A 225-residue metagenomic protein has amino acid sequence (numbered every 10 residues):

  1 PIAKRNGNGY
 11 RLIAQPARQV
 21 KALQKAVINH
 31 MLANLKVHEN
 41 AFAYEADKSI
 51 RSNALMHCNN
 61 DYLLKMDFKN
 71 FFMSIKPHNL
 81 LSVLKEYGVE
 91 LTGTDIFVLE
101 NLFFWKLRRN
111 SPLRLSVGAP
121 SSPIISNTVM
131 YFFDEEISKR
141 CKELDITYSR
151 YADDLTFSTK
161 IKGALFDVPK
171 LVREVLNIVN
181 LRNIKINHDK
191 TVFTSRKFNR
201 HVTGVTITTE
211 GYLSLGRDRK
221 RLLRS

Functional and structural regions predicted by a protein language model:
I2-Q24, F42-A46, F103-S126: Short, conserved non-catalytic motifs in the polymerase core
K4-G7, K160, T209-E210: Short acidic-glycine loop/turn motifs at beta-strand connectors
V20-M66, N70: Active-site-proximal segment of RNA-dependent polymerases
K21-K25, H78, F97, R200: Non-catalytic, well-ordered alpha-helical scaffold segments
V27, S122, G204: A residue-level signal for conserved active-site and pocket-lining positions in enzyme catalytic cores
H57-A152, T156-S195, L215-R217: Conserved polymerase palm-domain catalytic core
V192-R200, G204: RNase H-like two-metal-ion nuclease catalytic core shared by retroviral integrases and related mobile-element nucleases
H201-S225: Active-site and adjacent loop segments of nucleotide-processing enzymes that use two-metal-ion phosphate chemistry
